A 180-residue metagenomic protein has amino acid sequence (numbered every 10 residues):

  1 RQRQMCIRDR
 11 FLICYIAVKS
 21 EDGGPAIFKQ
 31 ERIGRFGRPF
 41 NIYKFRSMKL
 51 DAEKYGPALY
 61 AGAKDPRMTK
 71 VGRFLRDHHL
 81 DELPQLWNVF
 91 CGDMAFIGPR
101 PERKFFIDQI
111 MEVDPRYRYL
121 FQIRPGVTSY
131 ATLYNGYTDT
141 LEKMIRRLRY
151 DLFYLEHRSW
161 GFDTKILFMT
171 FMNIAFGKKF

Functional and structural regions predicted by a protein language model:
R1, R116-F180: C-terminal terminal-structure detector
R1-Q4, E21-D22, D51, D65 (+5 more regions): Acidic side chains
R1-Q4, R8-D51, N88, W160-F180: A hydrophobic, helix-centered structural microdomain
L12, A61-R124, L167-T170, I174: A short, structured surface patch at a secondary-structure boundary
Y15, F28, T69-R73, Y150: Positions in alpha-helical segments
D22-P25, A63-P66, V89, P125 (+2 more regions): A generic fold-level signal
G24-P25, R35-R38, R73, D93 (+3 more regions): Gly/Ser/Thr-rich helix-start
F28-R67, T128-R147: Short, glycine-rich, amphipathic interfacial segments at transmembrane boundaries or analogous
